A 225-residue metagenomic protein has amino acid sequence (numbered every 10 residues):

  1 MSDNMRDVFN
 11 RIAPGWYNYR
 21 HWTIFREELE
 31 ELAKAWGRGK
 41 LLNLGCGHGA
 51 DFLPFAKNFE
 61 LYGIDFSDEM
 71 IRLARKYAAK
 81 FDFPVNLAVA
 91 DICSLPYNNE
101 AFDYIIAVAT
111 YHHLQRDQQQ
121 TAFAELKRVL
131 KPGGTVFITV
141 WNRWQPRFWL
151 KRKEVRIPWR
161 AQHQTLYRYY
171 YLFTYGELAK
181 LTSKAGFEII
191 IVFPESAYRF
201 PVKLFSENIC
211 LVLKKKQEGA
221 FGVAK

Functional and structural regions predicted by a protein language model:
M1-R38, N43, G47-S94, Q118 (+2 more regions): Class I (Rossmann-like) S-adenosyl-L-methionine-dependent methyltransferase catalytic domain, capturing the SAM-binding
C93-I105: A short acidic, Gly/Pro-enriched loop at the edge of an enzyme's catalytic core that lines a small-molecule cofactor
A107-T110: A short beta-strand submotif of the Rossmann-like class I SAM-dependent methyltransferase core that lines
H112-L114: A short His-aromatic
Q120-P132: A short glycine-rich, Lys/Arg-flanked "PGG" loop and its adjoining helix->strand segment in the class I
